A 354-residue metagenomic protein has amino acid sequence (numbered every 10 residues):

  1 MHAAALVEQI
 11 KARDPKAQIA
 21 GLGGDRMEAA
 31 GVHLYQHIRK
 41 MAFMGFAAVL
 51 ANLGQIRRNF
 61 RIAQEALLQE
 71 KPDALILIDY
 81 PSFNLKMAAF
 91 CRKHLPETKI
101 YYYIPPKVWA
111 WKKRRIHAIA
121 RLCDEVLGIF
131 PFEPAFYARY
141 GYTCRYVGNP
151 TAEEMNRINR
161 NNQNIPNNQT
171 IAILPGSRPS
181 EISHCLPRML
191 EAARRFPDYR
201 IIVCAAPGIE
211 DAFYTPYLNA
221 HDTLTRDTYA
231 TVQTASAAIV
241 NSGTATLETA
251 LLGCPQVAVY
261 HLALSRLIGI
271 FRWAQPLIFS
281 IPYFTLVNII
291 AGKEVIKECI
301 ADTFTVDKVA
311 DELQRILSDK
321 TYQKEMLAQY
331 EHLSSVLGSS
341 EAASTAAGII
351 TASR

Functional and structural regions predicted by a protein language model:
M1-R354: Nucleotide-activated sugar donor-binding and catalytic core shared by glycosyltransferases and related lipid-linked
